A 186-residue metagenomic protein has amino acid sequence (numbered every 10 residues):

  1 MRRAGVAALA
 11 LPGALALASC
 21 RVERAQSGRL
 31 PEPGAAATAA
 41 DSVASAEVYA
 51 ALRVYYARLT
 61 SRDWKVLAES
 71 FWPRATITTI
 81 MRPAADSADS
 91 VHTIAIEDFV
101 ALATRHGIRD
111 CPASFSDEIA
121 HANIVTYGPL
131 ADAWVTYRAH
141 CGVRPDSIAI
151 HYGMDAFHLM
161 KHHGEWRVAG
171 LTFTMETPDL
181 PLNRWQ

Functional and structural regions predicted by a protein language model:
M1-L9: Bacterial N-terminal signal peptides that target proteins for export
A8-A16: Bacterial N-terminal signal peptides
C20-P73, P83-D86, Q186: Short, low-complexity N-terminal intrinsically disordered segments enriched in polar/charged residues
R21-L30, D132, H151-L182: Short beta-strand edge/turn micro-motifs at domain boundaries
A50-A51, S116-D117, M154: Short, conserved clusters of charged catalytic residues that mark active-site and nucleotide-handling motifs
R74, A139-C141, T174-P178: Solvent-exposed loop/turn segments at secondary-structure junctions within structured extracellular/periplasmic domains
T76, I80-M81, D86-S147: Surface-exposed, charged secondary-structure patches
